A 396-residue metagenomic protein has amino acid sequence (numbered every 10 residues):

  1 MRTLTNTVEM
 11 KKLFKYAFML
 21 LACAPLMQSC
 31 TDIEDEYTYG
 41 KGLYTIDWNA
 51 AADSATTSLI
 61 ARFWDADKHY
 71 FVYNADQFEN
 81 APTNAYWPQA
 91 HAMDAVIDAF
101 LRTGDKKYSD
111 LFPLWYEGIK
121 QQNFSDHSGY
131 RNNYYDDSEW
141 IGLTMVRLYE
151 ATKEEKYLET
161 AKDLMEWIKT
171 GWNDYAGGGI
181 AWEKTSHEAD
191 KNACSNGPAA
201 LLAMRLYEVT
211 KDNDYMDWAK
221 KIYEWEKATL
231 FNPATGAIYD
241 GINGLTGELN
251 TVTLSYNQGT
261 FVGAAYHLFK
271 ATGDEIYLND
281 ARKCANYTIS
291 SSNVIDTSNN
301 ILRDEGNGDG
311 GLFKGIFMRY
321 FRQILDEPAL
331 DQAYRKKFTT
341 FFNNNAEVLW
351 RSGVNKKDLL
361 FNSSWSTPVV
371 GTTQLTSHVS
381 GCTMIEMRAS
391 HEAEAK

Functional and structural regions predicted by a protein language model:
M1-Q28: Sec-dependent bacterial lipoprotein signal peptides
R2, C23-S54: Bacterial Sec-dependent N-terminal signal peptides
G40-M93, A99-D136, L148, K191 (+4 more regions): CBM-like carbohydrate-recognition segments
P82, K153, N250-T251, G273: Second-shell loop/turn segments in exported
S109-L206, N213-K220: Extended ligand-binding groove/face enriched in aromatic
N196, A203-Y207, Y215-A265: Active-site cradle of extracellular carbohydrate-active enzymes
